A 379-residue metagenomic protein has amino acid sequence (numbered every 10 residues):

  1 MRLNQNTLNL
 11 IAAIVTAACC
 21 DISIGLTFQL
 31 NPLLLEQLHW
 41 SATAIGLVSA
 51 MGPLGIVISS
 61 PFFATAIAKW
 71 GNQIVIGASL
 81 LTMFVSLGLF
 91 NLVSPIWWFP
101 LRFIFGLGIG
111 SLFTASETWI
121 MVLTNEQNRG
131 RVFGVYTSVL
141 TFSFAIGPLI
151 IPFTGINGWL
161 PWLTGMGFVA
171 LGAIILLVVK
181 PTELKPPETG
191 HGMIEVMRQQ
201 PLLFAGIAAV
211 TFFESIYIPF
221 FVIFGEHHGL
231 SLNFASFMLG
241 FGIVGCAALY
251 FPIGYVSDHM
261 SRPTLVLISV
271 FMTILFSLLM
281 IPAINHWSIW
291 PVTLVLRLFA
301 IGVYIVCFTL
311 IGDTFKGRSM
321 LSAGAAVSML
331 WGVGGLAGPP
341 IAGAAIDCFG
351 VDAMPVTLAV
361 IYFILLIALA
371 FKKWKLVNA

Functional and structural regions predicted by a protein language model:
Q5-P53, L203, S215-F224, H228 (+1 more regions): Helix-loop boundary and gating motifs at the non-cytosolic
A42-T43, E126-Y136, L232-N233, F315-V327: Loop-to-transmembrane helix entry/capping segments in MFS-fold secondary transporters and related SLC/MFSD carriers
S59-G71, G155, L249-S261, I346-D347: Helix-to-loop junctions at the C-terminal end of transmembrane segments in multipass secondary transporters
I74-G88, T264-L278, A359: Structural signature of the two symmetry-related core transmembrane helices
I96-F105, W287-V295: Paired small-residue
S111-T124, G302-F315: Intracellular juxtamembrane helix-capping segments at the cytosolic ends of symmetry-related transmembrane helices
W162-L177, P355-A370: Symmetry-related core transmembrane helices of the 12-TM Major Facilitator Superfamily/SLC fold
R318-C348: A late C-terminal transmembrane helix in Major Facilitator Superfamily
